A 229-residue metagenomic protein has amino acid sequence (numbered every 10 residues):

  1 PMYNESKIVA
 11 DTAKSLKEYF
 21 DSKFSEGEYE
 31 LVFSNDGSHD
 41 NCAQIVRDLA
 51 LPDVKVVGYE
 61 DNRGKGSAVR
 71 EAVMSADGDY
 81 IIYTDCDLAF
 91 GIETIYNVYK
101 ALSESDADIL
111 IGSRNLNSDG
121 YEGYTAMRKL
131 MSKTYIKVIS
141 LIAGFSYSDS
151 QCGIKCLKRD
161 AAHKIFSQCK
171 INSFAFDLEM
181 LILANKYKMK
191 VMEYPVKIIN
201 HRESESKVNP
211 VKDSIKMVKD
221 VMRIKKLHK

Functional and structural regions predicted by a protein language model:
E5-D21: Short, well-formed alpha-helical segments that are part of the catalytic scaffolds of diverse glycosyltransferases
E5-I8, S38, K65, G91: Donor nucleotide-sugar binding loop of glycosyltransferases
T12, C42, V69, E93-I95 (+1 more regions): Acidic donor-diphosphate engagement hotspot in glycosyltransferases and nucleotidyltransferases that stabilizes
Y29-V32, A43-S75: Conserved donor nucleotide-binding strand/loop of the catalytic core
N35-Q44, L88: A conserved acidic beta->alpha catalytic loop
Y59-S75, Y80, I92-F174, N200-V218: Acceptor/aglycone-binding surface of glycosyltransferases and processive sugar-polymer synthases
S146, N172, L181-I199: Catalytic donor-sugar/metal-binding loop of nucleotide-sugar-dependent glycosyltransferases
